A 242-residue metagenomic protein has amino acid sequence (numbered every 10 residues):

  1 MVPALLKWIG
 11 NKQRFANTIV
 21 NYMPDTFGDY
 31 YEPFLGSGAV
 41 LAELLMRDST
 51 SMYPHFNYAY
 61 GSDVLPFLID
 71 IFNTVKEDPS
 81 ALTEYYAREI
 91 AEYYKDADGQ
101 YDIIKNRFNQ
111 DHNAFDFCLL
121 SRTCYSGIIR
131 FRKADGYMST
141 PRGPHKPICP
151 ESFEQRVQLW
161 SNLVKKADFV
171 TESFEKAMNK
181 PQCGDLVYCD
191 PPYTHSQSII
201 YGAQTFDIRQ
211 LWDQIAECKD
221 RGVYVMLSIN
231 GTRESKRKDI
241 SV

Functional and structural regions predicted by a protein language model:
M1-D25, D78-Y188, P192-S198, T232: SAM-dependent nucleic-acid methyltransferase catalytic core
N21-N106: SAM cofactor-binding core of SAM-dependent methyltransferases, primarily the Rossmann-like beta-alpha-beta module
F27-Y30, F56-Y58, V164-D168, V223-V225: Short active-site oxyanion
A39-E43, L68-D70, S126-I129, H195-S198 (+1 more regions): Short catalytic/ligand-binding loop motif for oxyanion handling, primarily in non-cytosolic enzymes, centered on
L45-S49, T74-E77, K133, G184-D185 (+2 more regions): Short, glycine/charged-enriched secondary-structure capping and boundary segments
T50, F174-E175, C218: Catalytic phosphate/metal-binding cores of nucleic-acid and nucleotide-processing enzymes, i.e., regions that mediate
C183-V242: Conserved acidic-Pro-Pro-aromatic motif
